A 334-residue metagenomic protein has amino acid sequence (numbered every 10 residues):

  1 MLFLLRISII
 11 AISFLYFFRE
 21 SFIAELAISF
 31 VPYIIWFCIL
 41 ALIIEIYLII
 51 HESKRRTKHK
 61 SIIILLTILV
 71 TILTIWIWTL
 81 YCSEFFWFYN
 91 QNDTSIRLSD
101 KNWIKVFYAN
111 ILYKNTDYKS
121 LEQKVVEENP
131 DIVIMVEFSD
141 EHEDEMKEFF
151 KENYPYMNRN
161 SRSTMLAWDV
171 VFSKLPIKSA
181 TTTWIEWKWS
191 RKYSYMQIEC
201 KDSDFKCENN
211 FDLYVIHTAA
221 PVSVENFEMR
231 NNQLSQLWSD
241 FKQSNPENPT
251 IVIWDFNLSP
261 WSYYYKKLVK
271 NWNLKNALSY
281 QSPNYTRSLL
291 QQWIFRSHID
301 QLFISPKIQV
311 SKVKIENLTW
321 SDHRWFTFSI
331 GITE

Functional and structural regions predicted by a protein language model:
M1-I7, K60-L65: Membrane-interfacial loop-to-transmembrane alpha-helix junctions, especially the N-terminal start
L2-I50: Membrane-embedded alpha-helical segments of integral membrane proteins
E20-V31, P155-V171, W189, S259-T319: Active site of divalent-metal-dependent phosphoester/diester hydrolases
A27, I104-I111, L121-M146, N158 (+4 more regions): Active-site beta-strand/loop signature of hydrolases that rely on acidic residues for catalysis
I28, P32, V106-N115, E186 (+2 more regions): Acidic/histidine-rich helix-loop elements that form or flank divalent-metal/phosphate-binding sites at the catalytic
Y47, I63-Q123, E127: N-terminal signal-anchor transmembrane helix
I50-I64: Membrane-interface helix-boundary motifs at transmembrane edges
T74-D93, Y113, E137-D212, I216: Structured beta-strand-rich core segments of catalytic domains in phosphoester-bond hydrolases
